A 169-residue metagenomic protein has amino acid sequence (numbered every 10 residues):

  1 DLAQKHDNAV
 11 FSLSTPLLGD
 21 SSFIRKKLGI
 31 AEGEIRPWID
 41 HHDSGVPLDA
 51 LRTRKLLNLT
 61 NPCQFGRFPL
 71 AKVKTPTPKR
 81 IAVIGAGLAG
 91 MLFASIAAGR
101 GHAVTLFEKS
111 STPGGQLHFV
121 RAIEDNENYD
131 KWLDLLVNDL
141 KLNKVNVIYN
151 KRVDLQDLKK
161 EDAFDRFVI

Functional and structural regions predicted by a protein language model:
D1-I84, L88, F93-G99, A103-V104 (+1 more regions): Flavin-dependent oxidoreductase catalytic cores
A3-Q4, L28, K141, K159-D162: Alpha-helix boundary recognition
N8, F164-D165: Local beta-strand N-terminus motif with an aromatic residue
L13, F167-I169: Redox-cofactor binding/interface segments in oxidoreductases and associated redox assembly factors
F23-I24, V137, L155-L158: Short amphipathic alpha-helical segments and helix-helix/interface helices
C63-R67, V147-R152: Short gly/ser/thr-rich secondary-structure transition/capping motifs
K79, V83-N150: Beta1-alpha1 glycine-rich phosphate/pyrophosphate-binding loop at the start of Rossmann-like nucleotide-binding domains
I148-D162: A conserved short coil-to-beta-strand element within the FAD-binding core of flavoproteins
